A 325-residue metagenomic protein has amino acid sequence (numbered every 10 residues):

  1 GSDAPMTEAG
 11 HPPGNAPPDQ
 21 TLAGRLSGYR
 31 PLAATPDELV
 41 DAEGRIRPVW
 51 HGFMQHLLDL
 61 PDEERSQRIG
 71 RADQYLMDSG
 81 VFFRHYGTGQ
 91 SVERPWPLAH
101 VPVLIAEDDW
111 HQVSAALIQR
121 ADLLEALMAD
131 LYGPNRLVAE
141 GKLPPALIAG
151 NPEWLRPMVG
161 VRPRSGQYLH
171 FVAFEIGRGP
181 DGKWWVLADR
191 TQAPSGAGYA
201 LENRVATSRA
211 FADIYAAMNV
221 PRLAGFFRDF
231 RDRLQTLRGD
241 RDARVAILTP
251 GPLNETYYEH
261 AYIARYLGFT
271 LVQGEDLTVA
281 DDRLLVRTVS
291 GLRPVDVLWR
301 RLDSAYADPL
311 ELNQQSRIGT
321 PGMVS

Functional and structural regions predicted by a protein language model:
G1-S325: Preference for protein termini
